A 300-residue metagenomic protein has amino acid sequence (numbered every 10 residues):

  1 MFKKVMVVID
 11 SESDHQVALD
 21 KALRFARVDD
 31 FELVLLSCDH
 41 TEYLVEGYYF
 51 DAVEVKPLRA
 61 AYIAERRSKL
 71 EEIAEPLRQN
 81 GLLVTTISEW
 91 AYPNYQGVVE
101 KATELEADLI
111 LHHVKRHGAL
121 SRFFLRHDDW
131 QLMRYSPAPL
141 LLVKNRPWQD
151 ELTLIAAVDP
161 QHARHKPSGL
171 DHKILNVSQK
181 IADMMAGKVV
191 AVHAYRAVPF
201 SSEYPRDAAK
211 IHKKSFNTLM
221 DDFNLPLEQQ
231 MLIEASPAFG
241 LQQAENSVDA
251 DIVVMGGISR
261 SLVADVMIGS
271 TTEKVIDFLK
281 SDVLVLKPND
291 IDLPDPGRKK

Functional and structural regions predicted by a protein language model:
M1-E54, T153-E203, A209, N217-L225 (+1 more regions): Small/aliphatic-rich secondary-structure junction motif
R27-V28, V99-D150, Q243-D295: Gly/Ser-rich helix-loop-strand patches that form or flank binding pockets for ribonucleotide-derived cofactors
V34-L36, T85-E89, L141, V190-V192 (+2 more regions): General small-molecule cofactor/ligand-binding pocket signal
E54-S68: A short acidic, glycine-rich active-site loop that binds or catalyzes chemistry on phosphate/adenosine moieties
K69-G81, I87, Q96-G118: Basic, amphipathic N-terminal segments that precede the first structured/catalytic domain
L77-T85, D221-E228: A short helix-to-beta-strand connector/capping loop
S88-G97, I233-A238: Charged docking surfaces used in two-component/phosphorelay signaling
F200-M255: Glycine/small-residue-rich hydrophobic helix-like segments
